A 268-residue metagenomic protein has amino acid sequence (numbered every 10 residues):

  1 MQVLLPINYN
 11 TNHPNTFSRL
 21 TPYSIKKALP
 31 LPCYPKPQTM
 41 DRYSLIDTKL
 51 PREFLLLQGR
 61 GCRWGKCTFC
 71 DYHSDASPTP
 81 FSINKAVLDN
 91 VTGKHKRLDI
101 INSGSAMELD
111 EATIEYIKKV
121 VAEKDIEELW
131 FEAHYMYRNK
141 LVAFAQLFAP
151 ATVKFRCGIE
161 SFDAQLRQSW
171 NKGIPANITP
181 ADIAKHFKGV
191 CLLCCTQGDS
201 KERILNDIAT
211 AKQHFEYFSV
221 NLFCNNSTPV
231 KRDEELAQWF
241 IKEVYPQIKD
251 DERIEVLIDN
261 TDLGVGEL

Functional and structural regions predicted by a protein language model:
L4-H13, F17-R19, Y23-P51, K94-H95 (+1 more regions): Auxiliary Fe-S-binding modules of radical SAM enzymes
L31-P35, M40-I83: Canonical Radical SAM [4Fe-4S] cluster-binding loop centered on the CxxxCxxC motif and its immediate flanking residues
Y72-A86, K94-E111, V121-N139, T152-N177 (+2 more regions): Core AdoMet radical
N90-G93, V120-E123, F144-T152, T179-K185 (+1 more regions): Acidic (Asp/Glu)-rich catalytic clusters
L109-K118, R138-F148, K201-L205: Distinct, well-ordered alpha-helical segments
I114-Y116, K172-I178, R203-I208, E234-Q238: Charged helix-capping and loop-helix junction motifs
D163-A164, D182-D207, V220-K231: Conserved strand-turn element in the central/C-terminal portion of the radical SAM core barrel that lines
